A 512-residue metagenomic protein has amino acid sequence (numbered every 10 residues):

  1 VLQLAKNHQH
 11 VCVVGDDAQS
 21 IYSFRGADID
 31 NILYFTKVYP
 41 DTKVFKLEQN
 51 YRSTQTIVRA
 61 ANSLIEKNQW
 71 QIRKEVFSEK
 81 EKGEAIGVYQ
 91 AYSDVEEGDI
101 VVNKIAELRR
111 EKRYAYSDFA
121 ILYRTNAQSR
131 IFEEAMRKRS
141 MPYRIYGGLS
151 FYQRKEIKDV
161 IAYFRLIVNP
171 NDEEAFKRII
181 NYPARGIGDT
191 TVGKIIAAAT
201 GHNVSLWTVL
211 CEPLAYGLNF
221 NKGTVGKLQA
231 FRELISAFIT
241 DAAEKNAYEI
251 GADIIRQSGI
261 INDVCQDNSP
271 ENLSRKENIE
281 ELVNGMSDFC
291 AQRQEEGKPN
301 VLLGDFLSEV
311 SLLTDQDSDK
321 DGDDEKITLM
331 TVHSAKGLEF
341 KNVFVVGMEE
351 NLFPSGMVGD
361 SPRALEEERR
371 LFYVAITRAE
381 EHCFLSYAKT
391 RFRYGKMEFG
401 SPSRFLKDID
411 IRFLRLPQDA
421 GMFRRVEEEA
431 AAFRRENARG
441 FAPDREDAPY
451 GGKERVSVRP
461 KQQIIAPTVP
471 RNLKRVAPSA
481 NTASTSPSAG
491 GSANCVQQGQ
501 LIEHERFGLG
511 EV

Functional and structural regions predicted by a protein language model:
V1-N31, Q49-S53, I254: Conserved helicase NTPase motor core
G15-A18, R25-I29, Q49-Y51, A61-N62 (+5 more regions): A short beta-strand-to-loop transition that corresponds to the Sensor-1 phosphate-sensing loop of AAA+ P-loop ATPases
A18-S23, R52-S53, Y146-V168, I180: Short alpha-helix plus adjacent loop in nuclease-associated cores
I21-R25, F45, Y89, G359-R363: Flexible beta-alpha connector loops of hexameric P-loop NTPases
P40-K43, Q49-P142, R165-N169, G201 (+2 more regions): Helicase P-loop NTPase motor core
E66-N68, E96, Y163-N181, E427-R435: A polyampholytic, Gly/Pro-enriched intrinsically disordered region
S129-M141, R154, I161-R415: Conserved helicase C-terminal RecA-like lobe
G347-E511: C-terminal accessory regions
